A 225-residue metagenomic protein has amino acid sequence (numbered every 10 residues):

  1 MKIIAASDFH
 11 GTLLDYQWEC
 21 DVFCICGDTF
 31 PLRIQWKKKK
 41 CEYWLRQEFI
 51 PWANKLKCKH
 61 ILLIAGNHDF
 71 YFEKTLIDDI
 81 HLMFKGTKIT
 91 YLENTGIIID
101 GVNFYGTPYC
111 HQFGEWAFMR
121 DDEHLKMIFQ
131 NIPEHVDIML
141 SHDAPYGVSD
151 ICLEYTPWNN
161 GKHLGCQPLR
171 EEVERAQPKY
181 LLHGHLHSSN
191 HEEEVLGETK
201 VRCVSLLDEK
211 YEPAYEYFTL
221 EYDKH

Functional and structural regions predicted by a protein language model:
M1-D15, E93-I132, L207-D223: Core dinuclear metal-dependent hydrolase active-site scaffold
I4-S7, F23-D28, H60-N67, Y91-N94 (+3 more regions): Active-site neighborhood of phospho(di)ester-bond hydrolases with catalytic His/Asp-centered motifs
A6-I99, G165: Core catalytic region of metal-dependent phosphoesterases/phosphodiesterases, especially metallo-beta-lactamase-like
H10-G11, T29-P31, H68-F70, Y109-Q112 (+3 more regions): Short, solvent-exposed loop/turn segments at secondary-structure junctions
D15, I34-W36, F72-T75, N103 (+4 more regions): Short glycine-/acidic-enriched loop or helix-start segments at secondary-structure transitions that form or flank
F30, I34-L45, F113, H135-Q177: Active-site-proximal segments of metal-dependent phosphoesterases and phosphodiesterases across multiple
T75-Y91, P157-G165, E194-E209: Short, electropositive alpha-helical surface patch
G96-D100, P168-Y180, H187-H225: Binuclear metal-dependent phosphoesterase catalytic core
